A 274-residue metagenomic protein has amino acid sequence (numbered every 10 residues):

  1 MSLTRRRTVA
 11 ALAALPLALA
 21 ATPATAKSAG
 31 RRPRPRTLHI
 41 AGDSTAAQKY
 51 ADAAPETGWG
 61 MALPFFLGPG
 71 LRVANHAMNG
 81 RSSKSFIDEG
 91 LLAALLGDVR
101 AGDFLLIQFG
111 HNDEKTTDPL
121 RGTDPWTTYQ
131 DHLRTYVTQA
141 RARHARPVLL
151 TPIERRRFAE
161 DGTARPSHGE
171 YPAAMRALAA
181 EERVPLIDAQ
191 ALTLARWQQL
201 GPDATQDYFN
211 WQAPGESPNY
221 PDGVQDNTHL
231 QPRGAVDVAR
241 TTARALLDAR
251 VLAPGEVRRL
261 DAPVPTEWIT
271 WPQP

Functional and structural regions predicted by a protein language model:
M1-P16: N-terminal secretory signal peptides and thylakoid transit peptides that target proteins across membranes
K27-A77, A93-A101, L105: Serine-esterase "nucleophile elbow" of acetyl-processing enzymes
D43, M78-S83, N112-D113, T117: Active-site neighborhood of divalent metal-dependent phosphoester/pyrophosphate hydrolases
Q48, S83-K84, K115, F158: Glycine/Thr-rich phosphate-binding loops of Rossmann-like dinucleotide-binding domains
S82-G90: Structural motif
L91-V236, R240-R259, T270-P272: Alpha-helical cap/lid subdomain in secreted, periplasmic, or secretory-pathway luminal O-acyl-processing enzymes
V264-P274: Intrinsic disorder/low-complexity detector
